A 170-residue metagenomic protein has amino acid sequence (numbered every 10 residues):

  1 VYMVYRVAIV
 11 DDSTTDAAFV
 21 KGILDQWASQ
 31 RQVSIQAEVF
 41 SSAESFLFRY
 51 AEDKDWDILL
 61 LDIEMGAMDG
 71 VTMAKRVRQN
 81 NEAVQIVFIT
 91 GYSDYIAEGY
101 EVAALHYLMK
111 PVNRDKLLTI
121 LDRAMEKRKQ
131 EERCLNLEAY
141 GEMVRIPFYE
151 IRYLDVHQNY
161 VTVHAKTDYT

Functional and structural regions predicted by a protein language model:
V1-A8, K21: Non-catalytic signal-transmission and effector/linker regions of two-component phosphorelay proteins
V10-D11, F40, L59: Conserved sequence signature across two-component system core domains
D11-S13, G91: Acidic di-acidic motifs
T14-E38, Q79: Two-component/phosphorelay signaling modules centered on CheY-like receiver
A43-L47: Short alpha-helical segment
F48-K129: CheY-like receiver
T119-T170: Conserved binding/recognition cores within well-folded domains
